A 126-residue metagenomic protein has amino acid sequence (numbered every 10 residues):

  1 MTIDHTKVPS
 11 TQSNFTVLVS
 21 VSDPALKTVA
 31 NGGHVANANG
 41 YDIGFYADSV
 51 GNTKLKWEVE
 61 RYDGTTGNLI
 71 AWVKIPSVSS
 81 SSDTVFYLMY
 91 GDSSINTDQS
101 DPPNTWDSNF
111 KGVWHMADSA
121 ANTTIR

Functional and structural regions predicted by a protein language model:
M1-D118: Alpha-mannosidase-like glycoside hydrolase catalytic domains involved in N-glycan trimming, generalizing to other
M116-R126: Short, tryptophan-glycine- and acidic/Ser/Thr-enriched carbohydrate-recognition patches
